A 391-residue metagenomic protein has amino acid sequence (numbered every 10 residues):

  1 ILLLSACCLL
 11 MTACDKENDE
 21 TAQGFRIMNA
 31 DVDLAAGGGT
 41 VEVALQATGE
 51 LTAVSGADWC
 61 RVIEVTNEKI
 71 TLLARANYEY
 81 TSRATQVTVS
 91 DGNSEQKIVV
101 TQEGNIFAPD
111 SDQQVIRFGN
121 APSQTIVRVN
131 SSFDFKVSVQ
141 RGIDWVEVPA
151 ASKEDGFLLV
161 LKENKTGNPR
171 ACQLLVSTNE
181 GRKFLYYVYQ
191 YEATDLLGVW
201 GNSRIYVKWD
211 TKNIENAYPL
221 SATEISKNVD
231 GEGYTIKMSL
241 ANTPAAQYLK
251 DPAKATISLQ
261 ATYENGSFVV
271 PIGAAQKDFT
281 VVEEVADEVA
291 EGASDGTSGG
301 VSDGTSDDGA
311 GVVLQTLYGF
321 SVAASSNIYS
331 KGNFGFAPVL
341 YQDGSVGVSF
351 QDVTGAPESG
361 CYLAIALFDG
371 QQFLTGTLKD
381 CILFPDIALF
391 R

Functional and structural regions predicted by a protein language model:
C8-D33, G92-S94, V99, E103-N105 (+2 more regions): Bacterial Sec-dependent N-terminal signal peptides
K16-E42, F107-V127: Beta-sheet-dominated interaction scaffolds and their linkers
F25-I27, T40-T71, S131-L158: Surface-exposed binding patches on compact interaction domains or structured appendages
L45, V129, V207-F279: N-terminal glycine/threonine-rich, aromatic-flanked beta-hairpin/loop signature
T81-N93, N168-E180: A short beta-strand micro-motif common to beta-rich folds, especially ectodomain repeats
E103-D110, Q190-L196: Extracellular interdomain linker/stem segments of modular secreted and single-pass surface proteins
Y187-G201, I387-F390: N-terminal helix-cap/turn-to-beta initiation motif at the start of protein domains
S258-R391: Beta-sheet ligand-binding and adhesion/scaffold domains
